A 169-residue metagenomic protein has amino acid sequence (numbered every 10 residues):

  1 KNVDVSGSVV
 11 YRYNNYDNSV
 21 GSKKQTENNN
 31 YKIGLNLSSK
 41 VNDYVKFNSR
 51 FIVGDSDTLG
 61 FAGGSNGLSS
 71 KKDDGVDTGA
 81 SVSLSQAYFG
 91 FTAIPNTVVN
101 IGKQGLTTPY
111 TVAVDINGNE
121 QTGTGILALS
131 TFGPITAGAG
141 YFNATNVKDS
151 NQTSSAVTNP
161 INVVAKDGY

Functional and structural regions predicted by a protein language model:
K1-L106, I126-F132: Beta-barrel outer-membrane channel/assembly domains of diderm bacteria
N18, G60, V112, K148-S150: Generic domain-boundary/flexible-linker signal
S19-K23, K72-G75, T111-V114, S154-N162: Extracellular loop and loop/strand-boundary signature of outer-membrane beta-barrel proteins
S56-D57, T108-P109, T145-K148: A short local loop/turn or secondary-structure capping micro-motif enriched for an aromatic residue
I94-V99, V114-Y169: Signature for the C-terminal beta-barrel architecture of outer-membrane proteins
